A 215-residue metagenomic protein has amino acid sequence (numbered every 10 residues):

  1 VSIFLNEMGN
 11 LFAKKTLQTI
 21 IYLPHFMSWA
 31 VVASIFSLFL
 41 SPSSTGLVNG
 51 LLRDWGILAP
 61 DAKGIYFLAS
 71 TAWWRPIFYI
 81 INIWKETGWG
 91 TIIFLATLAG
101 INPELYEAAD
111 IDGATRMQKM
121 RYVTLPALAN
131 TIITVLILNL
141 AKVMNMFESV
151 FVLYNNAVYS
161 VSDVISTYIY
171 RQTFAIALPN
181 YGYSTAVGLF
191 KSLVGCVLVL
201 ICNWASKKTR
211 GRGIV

Functional and structural regions predicted by a protein language model:
V1-V215: A structural signal for multi-pass alpha-helical bundles of membrane permease subunits that mediate small-molecule
